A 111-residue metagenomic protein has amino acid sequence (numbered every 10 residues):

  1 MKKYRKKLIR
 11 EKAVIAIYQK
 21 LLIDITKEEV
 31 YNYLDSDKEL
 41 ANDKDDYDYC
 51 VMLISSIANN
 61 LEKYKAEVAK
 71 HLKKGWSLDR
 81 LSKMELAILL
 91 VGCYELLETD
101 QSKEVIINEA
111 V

Functional and structural regions predicted by a protein language model:
M1-V111: N-terminal interaction/assembly modules
